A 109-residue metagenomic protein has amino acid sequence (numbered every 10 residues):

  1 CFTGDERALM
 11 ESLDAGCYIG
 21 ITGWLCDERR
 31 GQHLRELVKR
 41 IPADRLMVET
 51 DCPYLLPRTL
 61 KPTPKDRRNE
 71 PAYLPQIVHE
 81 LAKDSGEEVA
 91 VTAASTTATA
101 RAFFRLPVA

Functional and structural regions predicted by a protein language model:
C1-V48, L56, A102: Catalytic pocket-lining loop regions of alpha/beta-barrel enzymes, especially the amidohydrolase/enolase/GH5 lineages
T3, E28-Q32, K65-A72, E87: Residues at secondary-structure transition points
I21-L25, P62-K65, E80: Conserved short-loop catalytic and cofactor-binding motifs
L25, D51, S95: Residue-level "edge-of-site" marker
R35-E36, K61, F104-V108: Short amphipathic alpha-helical patches
D44-T63, R67-E70: Short acidic/histidine-rich active-site segments
P71-A109: Mid-to-C-terminal alpha-helical segments outside catalytic/metal-binding sites
